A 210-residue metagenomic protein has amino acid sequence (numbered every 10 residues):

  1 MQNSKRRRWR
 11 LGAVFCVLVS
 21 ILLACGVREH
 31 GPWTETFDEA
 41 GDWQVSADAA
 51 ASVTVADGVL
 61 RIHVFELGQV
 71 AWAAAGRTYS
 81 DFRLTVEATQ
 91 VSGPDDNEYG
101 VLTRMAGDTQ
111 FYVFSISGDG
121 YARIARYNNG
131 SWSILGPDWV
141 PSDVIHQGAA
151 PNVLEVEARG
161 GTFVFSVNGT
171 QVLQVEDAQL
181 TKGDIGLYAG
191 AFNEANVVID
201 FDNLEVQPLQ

Functional and structural regions predicted by a protein language model:
L22-A24: C-terminal motif of bacterial Sec signal peptides marking the signal peptidase cleavage site
G26-A47: Extracellular carbohydrate-recognition regions
F37, D202-V206: Extracellular beta-strand elements of beta-rich domains used for carbohydrate recognition/degradation or cell-matrix
F37, L84-V86, H146-F165: Short tryptophan-centered beta-strand motifs in secreted/extracellular beta-sheet-rich domains of glycan-recognition
A51-V70, A122-R123, Y188: Short carbohydrate-recognition loop motifs
V64-N129: Secretory/extracellular carbohydrate-interaction modules and structurally similar beta-sandwich "look-alikes"
G130-V153: Short, aromatic/His-centered strand-loop micro-motif at the edge of beta-sheets
V175-D200: Flexible glycan-contacting loops in extracellular carbohydrate-active proteins
